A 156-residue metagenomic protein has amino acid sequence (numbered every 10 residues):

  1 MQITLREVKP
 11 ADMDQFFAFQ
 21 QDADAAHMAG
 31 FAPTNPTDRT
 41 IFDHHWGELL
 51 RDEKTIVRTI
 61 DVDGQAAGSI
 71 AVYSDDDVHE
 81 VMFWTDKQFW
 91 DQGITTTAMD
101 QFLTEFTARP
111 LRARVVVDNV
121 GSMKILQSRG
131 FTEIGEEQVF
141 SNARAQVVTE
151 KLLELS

Functional and structural regions predicted by a protein language model:
M1-A23, V57-S156: Acyl-donor (CoA/ACP) binding surface of acyl/acetyltransferases
D24-H45: Conserved GNAT-fold acetyl-CoA-binding loop/helix
W46-G47, M123: Short amphipathic alpha-helical segments and helix-helix/interface helices
E48-E53: Short loop/turn motifs at secondary-structure junctions and domain boundaries
